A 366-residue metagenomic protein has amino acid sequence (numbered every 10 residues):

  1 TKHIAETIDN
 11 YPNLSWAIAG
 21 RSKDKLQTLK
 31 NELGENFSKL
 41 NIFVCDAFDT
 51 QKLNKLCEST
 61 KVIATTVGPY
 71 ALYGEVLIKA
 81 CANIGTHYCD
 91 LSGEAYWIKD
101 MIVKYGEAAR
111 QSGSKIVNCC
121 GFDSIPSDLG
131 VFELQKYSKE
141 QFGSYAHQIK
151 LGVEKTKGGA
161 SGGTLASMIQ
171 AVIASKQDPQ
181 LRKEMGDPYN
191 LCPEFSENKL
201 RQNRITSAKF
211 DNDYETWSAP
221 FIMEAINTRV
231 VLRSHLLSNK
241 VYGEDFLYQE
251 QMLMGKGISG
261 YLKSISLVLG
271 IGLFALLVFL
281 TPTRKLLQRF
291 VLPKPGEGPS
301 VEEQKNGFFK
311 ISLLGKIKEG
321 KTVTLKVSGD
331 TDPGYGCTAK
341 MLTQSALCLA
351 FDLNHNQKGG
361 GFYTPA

Functional and structural regions predicted by a protein language model:
T1-I8: N-terminal Rossmann NAD(P)H-binding glycine-rich loop of SDR-like oxidoreductase domains
N10-K25: Conserved glycine-rich Rossmann-like NAD(P)H-binding loop of the short-chain dehydrogenase/reductase
S22-D24, A95-W97, G121-D128, T156-G159: Gly/Ser/Thr-rich loops at beta-strand to alpha-helix junctions that form or flank small-molecule/cofactor-binding
L33-D49: Rossmann-fold cofactor-recognition segment
V44-V62, T66-L72: Conserved Rossmann-fold cofactor-binding substructure of NAD(P)-dependent oxidoreductases
P69, I78-K99: ADP-ribose/adenylate-binding Rossmann-like module
S92-S114: Rossmann-fold NAD(P)-binding glycine/threonine-rich loop
G113, K136-A366: C-terminal catalytic/substrate-binding lobe primarily of soluble NAD(P)-dependent oxidoreductases
